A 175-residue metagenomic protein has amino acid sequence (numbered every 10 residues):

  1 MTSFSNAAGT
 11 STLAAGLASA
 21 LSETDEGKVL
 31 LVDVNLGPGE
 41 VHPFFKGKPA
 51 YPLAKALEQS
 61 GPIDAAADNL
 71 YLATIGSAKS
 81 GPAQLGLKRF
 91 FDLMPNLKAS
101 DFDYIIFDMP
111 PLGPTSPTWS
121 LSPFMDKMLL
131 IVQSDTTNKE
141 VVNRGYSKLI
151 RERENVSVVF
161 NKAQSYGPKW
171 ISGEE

Functional and structural regions predicted by a protein language model:
T2-A8, G27-Y104, P111-F124: P-loop/Walker-type NTP enzyme "switch/lid" segment
T12-L13: Hydrophobic positions on the alpha1 helix immediately C-terminal to the Walker A/P-loop
G16, A20, P43: Active-site signature of alpha/beta-hydrolase-fold catalytic machinery across serine- and Asp/Cys-nucleophile hydrolases
E26-G27, M125-K127, E152-V156: Short glycine-/polar-rich loops that comprise or flank the Walker A/P-loop and associated switch/sensor motifs
L31, L72, F107, L130 (+1 more regions): Structural beta-sheet core signal
G76, D108, S134, V159-G167: Beta-strand-loop-alpha "switch" segments that mediate conformational coupling across diverse proteins
P111-P114, M125-V142: Conserved Switch II/interswitch segment of TRAFAC-class P-loop GTPases
E140-E175: Hydrophobic micro-sites
